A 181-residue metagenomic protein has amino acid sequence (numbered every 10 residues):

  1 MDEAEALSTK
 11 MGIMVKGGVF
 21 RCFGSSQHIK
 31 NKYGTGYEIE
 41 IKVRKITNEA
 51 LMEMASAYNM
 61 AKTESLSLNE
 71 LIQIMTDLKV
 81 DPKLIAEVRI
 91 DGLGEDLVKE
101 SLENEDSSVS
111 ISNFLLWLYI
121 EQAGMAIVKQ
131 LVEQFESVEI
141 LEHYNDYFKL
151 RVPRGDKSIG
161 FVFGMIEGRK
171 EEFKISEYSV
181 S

Functional and structural regions predicted by a protein language model:
D2-G155: ABC transporter nucleotide-binding domain
Y58, S158-K174: Extended Gly/Ser/Thr-rich low-complexity repeat segments, especially those forming or decorating extracellular
V138-H143, K170-S181: Conserved short beta-strand edge segments in small beta-sheet-based binding/regulatory domains
R154-G160, S181: Onset and early core of a folded interaction/catalytic domain in large eukaryotic regulators
